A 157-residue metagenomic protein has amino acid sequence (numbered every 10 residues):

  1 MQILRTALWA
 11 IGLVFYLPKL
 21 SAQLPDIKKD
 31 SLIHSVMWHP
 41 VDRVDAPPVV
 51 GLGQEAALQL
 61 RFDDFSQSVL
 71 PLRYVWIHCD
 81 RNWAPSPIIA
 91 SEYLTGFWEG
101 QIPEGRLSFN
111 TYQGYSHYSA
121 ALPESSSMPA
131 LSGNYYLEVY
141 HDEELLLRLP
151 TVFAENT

Functional and structural regions predicted by a protein language model:
M1-P25: Bacterial Sec-dependent N-terminal signal peptides
S31-H78: Contiguous beta-strand segments within globular domains
L60-F62, L107-N110, E124: Active-site-proximal cofactor/substrate-binding loop regions of enzyme domains
S68-W98: Extended low-complexity, serine/threonine- and proline-enriched intrinsically disordered segments
R81-W83, S127, H141-L147: Short acidic/polar inter-strand loop motif in beta-rich domains
L94-S116: Extended, solvent-exposed segments with strong compositional bias
Y112-V139: Ligand-binding face of N-terminal immunoglobulin V-set domains in extracellular IgSF glycoproteins
E144-T157: Short beta-strand elements
